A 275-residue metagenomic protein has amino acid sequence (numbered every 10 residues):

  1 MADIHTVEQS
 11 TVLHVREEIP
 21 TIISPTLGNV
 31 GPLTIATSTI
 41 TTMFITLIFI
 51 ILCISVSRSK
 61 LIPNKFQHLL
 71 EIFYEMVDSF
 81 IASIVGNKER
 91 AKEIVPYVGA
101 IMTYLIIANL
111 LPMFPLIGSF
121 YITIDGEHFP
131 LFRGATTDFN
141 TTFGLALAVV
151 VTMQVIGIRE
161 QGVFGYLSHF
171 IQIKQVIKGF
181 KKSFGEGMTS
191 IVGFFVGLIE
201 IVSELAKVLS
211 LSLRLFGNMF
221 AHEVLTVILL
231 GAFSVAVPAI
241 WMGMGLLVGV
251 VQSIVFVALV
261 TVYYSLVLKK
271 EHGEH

Functional and structural regions predicted by a protein language model:
A2-H275: Selective transmembrane helix interface/packing segments
